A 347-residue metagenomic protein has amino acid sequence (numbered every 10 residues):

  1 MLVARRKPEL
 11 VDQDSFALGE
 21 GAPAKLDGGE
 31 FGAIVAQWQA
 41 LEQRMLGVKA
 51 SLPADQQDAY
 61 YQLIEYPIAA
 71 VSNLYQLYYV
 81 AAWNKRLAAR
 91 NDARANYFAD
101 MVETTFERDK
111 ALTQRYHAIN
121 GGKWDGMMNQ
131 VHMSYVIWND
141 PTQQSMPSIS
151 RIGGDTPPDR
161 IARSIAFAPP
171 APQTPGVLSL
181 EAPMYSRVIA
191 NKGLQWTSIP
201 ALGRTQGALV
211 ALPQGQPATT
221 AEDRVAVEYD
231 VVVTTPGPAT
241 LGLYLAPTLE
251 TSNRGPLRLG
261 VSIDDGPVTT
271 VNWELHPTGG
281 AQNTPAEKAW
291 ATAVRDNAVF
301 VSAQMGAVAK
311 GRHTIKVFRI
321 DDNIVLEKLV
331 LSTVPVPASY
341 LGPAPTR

Functional and structural regions predicted by a protein language model:
M1-K7, W38, I68, V102 (+4 more regions): Generic hydrophobic, helix-prone segments enriched in Leu/Val/Ile
M1-W38: Long, charge-rich alpha-helical interaction segments
S15, G19-A22, L26-G29, S51 (+9 more regions): Generic alpha-helix detector with strongest preference for long hydrophobic helices that associate with membranes
S15, G19-E20, I64, N96 (+3 more regions): A sequence-level detector of short, solvent-exposed, charge-rich linear segments
A24-A171: Histidine-centered catalytic/metal-binding microenvironments
Q144-R347: Extracytoplasmic
